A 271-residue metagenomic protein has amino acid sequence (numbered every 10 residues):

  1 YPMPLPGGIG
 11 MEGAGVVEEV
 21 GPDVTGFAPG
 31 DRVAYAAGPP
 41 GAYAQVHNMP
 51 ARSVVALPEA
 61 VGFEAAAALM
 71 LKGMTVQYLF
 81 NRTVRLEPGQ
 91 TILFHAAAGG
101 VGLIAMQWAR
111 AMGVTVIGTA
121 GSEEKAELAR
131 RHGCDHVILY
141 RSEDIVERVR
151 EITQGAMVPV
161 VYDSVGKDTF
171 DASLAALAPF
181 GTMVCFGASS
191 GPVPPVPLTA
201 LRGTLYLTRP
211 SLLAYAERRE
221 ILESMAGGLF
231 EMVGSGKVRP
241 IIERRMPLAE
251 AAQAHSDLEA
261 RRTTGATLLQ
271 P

Functional and structural regions predicted by a protein language model:
Y1-G41: Glycine-rich beta-strand-centered segment in the early N-terminal region that forms part of a ligand/cofactor-binding
A28, E59-G62, R85-T91, G155-A156: Short helix-loop-beta connector
A37-A51: A structural motif shared across PLP-dependent enzymes of the aminotransferase-like
E59-R82, F94-A98: A glycine-rich, Thr/Ser-enriched phosphate-binding loop motif common to dinucleotide/cofactor-binding enzymes
F94, R110-T169: Adenosine-nucleotide cofactor-binding segment
V101: Hydrophobic/small residue at the entry helix of a nucleotide-binding pocket
M112, D168-V238, P271: Glycine-rich phosphate-binding loop and adjacent beta-alpha segment of Rossmann(oid) nucleotide-cofactor-binding
S235-R244, A252-P271: C-terminal capping/lid region of NAD(P)-dependent oxidoreductase domains
